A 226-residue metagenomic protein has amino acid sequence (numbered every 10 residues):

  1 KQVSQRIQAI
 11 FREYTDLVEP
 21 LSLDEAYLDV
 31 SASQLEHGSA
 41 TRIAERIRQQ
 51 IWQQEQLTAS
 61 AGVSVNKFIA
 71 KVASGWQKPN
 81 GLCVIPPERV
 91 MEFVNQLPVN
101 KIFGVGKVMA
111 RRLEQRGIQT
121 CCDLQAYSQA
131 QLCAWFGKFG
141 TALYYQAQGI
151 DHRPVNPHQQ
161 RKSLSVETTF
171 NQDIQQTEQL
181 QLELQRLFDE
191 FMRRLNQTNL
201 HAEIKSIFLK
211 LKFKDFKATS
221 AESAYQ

Functional and structural regions predicted by a protein language model:
K1-W135, F139-T141: Gly/Gly-Pro- and Ser/Thr-rich, intrinsically disordered tail segments characteristic of DNA damage-repair and tolerance
K101, E114-Q226: DNA-contacting surface of Y-family translesion DNA polymerases
